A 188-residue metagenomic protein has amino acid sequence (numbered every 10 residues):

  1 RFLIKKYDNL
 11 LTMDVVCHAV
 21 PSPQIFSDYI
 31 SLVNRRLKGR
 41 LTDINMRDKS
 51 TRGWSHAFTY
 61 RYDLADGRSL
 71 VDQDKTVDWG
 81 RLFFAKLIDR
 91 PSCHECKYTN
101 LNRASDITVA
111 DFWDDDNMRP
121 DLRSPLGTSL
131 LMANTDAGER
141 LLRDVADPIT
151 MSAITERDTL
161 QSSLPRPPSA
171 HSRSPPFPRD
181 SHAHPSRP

Functional and structural regions predicted by a protein language model:
R1, A19-P21, T51: Gly/Ser/Thr-rich loops at beta-strand to alpha-helix junctions that form or flank small-molecule/cofactor-binding
F2-L3, D28-L32: Short, aromatic/basic amphipathic alpha-helical patches
L3-V15: A short alpha->loop->secondary-structure connector
L10, A19, S186-R187: Short, intrinsically disordered, charge-balanced linker/junction segments flanking boundaries in proteins
T12, S22-F26, D89-S92: Internal, well-ordered alpha-helical segments in soluble enzyme and binding-protein domains
V15-V16, D115: Active-site adenylate/phosphate-handling loop in enzymes that bind or generate adenylated species
A19-Y29, P120: Short, charged, surface-exposed secondary-structure boundary motifs
N34, G39-P188: Long, compositionally biased charged/polar accessory segments in the mid-to-C-terminal portions of proteins
